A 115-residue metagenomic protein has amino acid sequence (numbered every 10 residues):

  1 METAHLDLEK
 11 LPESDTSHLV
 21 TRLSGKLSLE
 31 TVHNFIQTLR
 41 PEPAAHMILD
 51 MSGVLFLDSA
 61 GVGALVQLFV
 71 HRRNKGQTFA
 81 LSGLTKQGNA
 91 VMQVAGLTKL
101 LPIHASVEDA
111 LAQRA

Functional and structural regions predicted by a protein language model:
E2-Q37: STAS-typified acidic loop motif
K26-L101: Amphipathic alpha-helical interaction surfaces in cytosolic regulatory modules
H33, E108-D109: Acidic phosphotransfer microenvironment of two-component signaling modules
A90, D109-A110: Short secondary-structure boundary/hinge segments and terminal tails
P102-S106: Short acidic-hydrophobic, aromatic-tinged amphipathic segments that line or gate anion-handling sites
R114-A115: Receiver (REC) domain switch/output surface
